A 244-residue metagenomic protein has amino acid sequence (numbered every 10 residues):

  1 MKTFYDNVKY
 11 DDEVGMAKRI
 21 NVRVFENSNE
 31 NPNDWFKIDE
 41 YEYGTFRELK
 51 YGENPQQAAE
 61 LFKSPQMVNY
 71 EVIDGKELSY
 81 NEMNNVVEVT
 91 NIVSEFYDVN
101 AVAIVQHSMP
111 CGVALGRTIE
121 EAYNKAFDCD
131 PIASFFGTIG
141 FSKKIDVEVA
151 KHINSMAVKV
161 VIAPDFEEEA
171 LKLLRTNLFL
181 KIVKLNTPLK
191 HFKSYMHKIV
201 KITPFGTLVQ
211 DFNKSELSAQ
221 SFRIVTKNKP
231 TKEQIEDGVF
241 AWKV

Functional and structural regions predicted by a protein language model:
M1-L171, N177-S218, E233-V244: Active-site loops and adjacent core secondary-structure elements that bind or stabilize anionic groups
A219-E233: Active-site/ligand-binding-proximal alpha/beta "capping" segment
